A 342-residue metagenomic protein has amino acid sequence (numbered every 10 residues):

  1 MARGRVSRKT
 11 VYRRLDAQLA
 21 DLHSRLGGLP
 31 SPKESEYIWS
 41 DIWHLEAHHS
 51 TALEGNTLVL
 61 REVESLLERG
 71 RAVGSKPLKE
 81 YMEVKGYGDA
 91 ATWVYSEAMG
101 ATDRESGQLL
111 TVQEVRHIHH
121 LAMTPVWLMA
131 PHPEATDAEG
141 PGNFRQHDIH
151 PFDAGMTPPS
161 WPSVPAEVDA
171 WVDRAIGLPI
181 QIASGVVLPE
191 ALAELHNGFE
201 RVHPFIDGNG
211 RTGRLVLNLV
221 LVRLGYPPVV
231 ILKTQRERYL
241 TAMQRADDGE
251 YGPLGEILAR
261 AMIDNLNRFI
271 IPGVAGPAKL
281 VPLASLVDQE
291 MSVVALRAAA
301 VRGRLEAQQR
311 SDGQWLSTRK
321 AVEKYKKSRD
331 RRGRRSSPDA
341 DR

Functional and structural regions predicted by a protein language model:
M1-D207, R211-R342: FIC/Doc superfamily catalytic core
